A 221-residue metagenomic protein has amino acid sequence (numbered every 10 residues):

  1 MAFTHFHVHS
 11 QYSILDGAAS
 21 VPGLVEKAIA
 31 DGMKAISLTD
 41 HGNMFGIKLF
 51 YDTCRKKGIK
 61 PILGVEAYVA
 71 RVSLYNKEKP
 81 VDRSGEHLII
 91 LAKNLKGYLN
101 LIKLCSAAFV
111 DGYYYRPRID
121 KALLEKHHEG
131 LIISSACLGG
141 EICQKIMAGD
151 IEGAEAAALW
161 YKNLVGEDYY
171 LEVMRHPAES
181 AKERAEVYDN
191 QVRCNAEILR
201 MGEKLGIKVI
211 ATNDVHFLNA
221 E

Functional and structural regions predicted by a protein language model:
M1-E221: Phosphodiester-processing cores and adjacent nucleic acid-binding clamps
